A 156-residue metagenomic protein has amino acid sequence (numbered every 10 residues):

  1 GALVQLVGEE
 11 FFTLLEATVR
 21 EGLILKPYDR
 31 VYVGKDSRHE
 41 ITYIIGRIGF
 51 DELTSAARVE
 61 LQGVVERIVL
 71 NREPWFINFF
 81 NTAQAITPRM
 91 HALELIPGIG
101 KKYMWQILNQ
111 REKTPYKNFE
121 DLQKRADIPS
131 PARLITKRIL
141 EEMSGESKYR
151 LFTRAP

Functional and structural regions predicted by a protein language model:
G1-L70: Structure-specific DNA junction-binding interface
R67-L95, N109-P156: C-terminal extensions
G100-K101: Small-residue hinge/turn detector
M104-I107: Conserved hydrophobic/aromatic packing and binding residues within compact polymer-binding modules
